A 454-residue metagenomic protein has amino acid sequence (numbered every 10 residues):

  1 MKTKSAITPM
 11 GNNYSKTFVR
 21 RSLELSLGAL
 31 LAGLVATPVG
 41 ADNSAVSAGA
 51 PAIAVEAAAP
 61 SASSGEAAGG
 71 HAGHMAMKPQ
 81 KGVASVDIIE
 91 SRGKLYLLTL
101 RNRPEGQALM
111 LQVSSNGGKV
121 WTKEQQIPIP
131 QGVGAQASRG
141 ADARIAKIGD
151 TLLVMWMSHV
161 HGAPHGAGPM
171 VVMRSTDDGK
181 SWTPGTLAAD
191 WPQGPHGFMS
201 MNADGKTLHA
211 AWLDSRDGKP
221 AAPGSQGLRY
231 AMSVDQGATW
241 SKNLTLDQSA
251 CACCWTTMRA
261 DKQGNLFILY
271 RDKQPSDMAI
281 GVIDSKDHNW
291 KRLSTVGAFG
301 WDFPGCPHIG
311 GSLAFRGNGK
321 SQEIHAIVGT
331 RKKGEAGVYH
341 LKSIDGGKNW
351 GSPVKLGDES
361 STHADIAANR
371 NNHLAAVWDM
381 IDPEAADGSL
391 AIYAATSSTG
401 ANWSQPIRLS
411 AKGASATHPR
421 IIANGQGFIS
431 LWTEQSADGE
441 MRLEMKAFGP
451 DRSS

Functional and structural regions predicted by a protein language model:
M1-V19: N-terminal secretory signal peptides that target proteins for export/translocation
A6-T8, E24-L25, S233, Q263: General helical structural elements
K16-T17, E24, D438, R442: General helical secondary-structure elements
S22-L34: Bacterial N-terminal signal peptides
T37-G40: Sec/Tat signal peptide C-region and signal peptidase I cleavage site
D42-S454: Extracellular, repeat-based ectodomains that mediate carbohydrate processing or recognition
